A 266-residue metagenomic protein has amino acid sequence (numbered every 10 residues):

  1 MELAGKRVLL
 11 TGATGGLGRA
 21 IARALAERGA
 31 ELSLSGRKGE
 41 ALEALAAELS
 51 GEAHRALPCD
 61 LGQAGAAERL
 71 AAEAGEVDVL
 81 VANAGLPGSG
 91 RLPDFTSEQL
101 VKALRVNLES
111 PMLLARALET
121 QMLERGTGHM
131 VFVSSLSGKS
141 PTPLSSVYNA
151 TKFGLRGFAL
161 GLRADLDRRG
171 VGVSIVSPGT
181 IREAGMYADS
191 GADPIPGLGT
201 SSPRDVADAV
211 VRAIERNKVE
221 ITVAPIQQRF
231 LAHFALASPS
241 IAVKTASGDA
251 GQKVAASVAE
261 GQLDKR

Functional and structural regions predicted by a protein language model:
T14-G15: Conserved glycine-rich cofactor-binding loop
R28-L45: Conserved glycine-rich Rossmann-like NAD(P)H-binding loop of the short-chain dehydrogenase/reductase
R91-L92, Q99-L104: Substrate-binding pocket helix/loop in short-chain dehydrogenase/reductase
P93, T142-S146: Active-site loop immediately N-terminal to the catalytic Tyr-X3-Lys motif of short-chain dehydrogenase/reductase
A115, T151: Active-site helix of classical SDR
S135: Residue(s) in the substrate-gating loop at a strand-loop-helix junction that position the organic substrate next
I175, D193-F230: C-terminal helical subdomain
